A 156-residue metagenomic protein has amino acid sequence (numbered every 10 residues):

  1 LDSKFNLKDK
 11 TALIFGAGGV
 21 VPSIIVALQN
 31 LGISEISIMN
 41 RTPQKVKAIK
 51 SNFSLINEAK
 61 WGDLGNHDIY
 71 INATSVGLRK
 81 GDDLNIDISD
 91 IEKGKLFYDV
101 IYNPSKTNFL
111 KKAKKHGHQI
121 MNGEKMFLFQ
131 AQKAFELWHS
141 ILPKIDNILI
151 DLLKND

Functional and structural regions predicted by a protein language model:
D2-L7, S89-I91: Glycine-rich helix-loop-beta junction characteristic of Rossmann-like nucleotide cofactor-binding loops
F5, D9-Q29: Glycine-rich adenosine-cofactor-binding loop
I14-F15, I38, D99: Hydrophobic Val/Ile/Leu positions in short beta-strands of Rossmann-like dinucleotide-binding domains
N30-E35, K115-Q119: Conserved S-adenosyl-L-methionine
L31-N52: NAD(P)-binding Rossmann-fold cofactor-contacting core
S54-I120: Rossmann-like adenosine-cofactor binding region
K95-L152: Rossmann-fold NAD(P)-binding glycine/threonine-rich loop
